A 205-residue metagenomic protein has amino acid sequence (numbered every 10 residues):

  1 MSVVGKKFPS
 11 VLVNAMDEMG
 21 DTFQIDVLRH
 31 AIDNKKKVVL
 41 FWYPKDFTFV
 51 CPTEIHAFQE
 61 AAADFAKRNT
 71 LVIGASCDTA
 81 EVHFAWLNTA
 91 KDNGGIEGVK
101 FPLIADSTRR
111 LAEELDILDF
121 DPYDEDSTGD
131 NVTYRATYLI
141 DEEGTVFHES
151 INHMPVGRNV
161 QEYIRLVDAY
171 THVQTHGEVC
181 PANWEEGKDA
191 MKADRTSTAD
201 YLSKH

Functional and structural regions predicted by a protein language model:
M1-H205: Chalcogenol-based redox active-site neighborhoods
